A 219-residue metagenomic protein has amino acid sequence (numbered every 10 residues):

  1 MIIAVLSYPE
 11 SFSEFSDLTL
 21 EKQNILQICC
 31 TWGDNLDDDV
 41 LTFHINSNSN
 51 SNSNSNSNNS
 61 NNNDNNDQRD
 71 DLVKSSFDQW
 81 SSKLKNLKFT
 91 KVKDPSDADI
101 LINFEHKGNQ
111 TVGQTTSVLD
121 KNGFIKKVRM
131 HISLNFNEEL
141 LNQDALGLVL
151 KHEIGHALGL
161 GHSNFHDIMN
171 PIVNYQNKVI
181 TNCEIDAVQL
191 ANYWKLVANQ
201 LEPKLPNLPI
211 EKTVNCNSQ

Functional and structural regions predicted by a protein language model:
M1-D67, T116-G123, W194-E202, P206-Q219: Disordered inhibitory propeptide/activation segment of secreted metzincin zinc metalloprotease zymogens, centered on
D37-F43, I100, M130, D167: Hydrophobic beta-strand segments of well-ordered beta-sheets in folded domains
I45-N48, F104-H106, S133-N135, P171-V173: Active-site-proximal beta-strand/loop segments in catalytic clefts of secreted hydrolases
D64, Q68, Q176-V179: A general boundary/transition motif marking the beginning of the first structured unit of a protein
R69-A157, G161: Metzincin-family zinc-dependent endopeptidase catalytic domain
D120-A145, G161-Q219: Metalloprotease/metallohydrolase-associated module, dominated by Zn2+-dependent proteases
